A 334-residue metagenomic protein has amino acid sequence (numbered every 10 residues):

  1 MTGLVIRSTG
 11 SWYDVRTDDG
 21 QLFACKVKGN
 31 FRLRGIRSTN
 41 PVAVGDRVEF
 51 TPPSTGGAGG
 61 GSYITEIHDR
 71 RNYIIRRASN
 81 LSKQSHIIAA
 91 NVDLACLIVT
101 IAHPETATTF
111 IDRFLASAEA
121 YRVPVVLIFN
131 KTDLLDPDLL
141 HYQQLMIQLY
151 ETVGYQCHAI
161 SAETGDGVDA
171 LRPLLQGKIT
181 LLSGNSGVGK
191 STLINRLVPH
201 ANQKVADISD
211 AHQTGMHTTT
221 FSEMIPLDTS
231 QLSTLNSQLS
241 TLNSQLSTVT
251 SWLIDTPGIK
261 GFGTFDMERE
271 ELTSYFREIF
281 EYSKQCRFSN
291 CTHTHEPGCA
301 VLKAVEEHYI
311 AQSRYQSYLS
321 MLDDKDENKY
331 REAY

Functional and structural regions predicted by a protein language model:
M1-G10, R76: Structural detector for short beta-strands of small beta-barrel domains
S11, R37-G61, H68-I88, L94 (+3 more regions): Helix-rich effector regions associated with P-loop NTPase G domains
Y13-T17, C25, F50, I64: SH3/SH3-like beta-barrel fold
L22-N40: Beta-strand/loop nucleic-acid-binding surfaces
G61-Y63, K83, A90-V92, H103-V123: Switch/coupling subdomain of P-loop NTPase systems
N91-V99, R122-T132, V153-A159: Conserved beta-strand/loop subsegment of P-loop NTPase cores
L134-V188: Canonical P-loop GTPase G-domain recognition
S186, S191-T192, R196: Walker A/P-loop
